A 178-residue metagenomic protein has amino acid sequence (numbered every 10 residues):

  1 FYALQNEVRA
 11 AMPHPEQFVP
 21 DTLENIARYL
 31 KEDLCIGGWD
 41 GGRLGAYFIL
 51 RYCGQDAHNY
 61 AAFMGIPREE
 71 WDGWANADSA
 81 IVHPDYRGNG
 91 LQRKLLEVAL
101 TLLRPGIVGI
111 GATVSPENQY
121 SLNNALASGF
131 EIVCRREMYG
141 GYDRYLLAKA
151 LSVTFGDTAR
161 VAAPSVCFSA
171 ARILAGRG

Functional and structural regions predicted by a protein language model:
F1-D21, C35-W39, R43-G45, R177: Short amphipathic alpha-helix that is part of the acyltransferase structural core
Y47-S79: Conserved acyl-donor/pantetheine-binding loop and adjacent beta-alpha core of acyl/acetyltransferases and related
G65-P67, A77-G88, V114-S115: A short, internal acetyl-CoA/4′-phosphopantetheine-binding micro-motif in the GNAT/acyltransferase core
D78-V82, G88-T101, N123, A127: Conserved acetyl-CoA-binding loop-helix of GNAT-fold acetyltransferases
L103-P116: Conserved GNAT acetyl-CoA-binding A-motif
P116-R135: Conserved active-site alpha-helix within GNAT-family acetyltransferase domains
M138-G178: C-terminal "cap" of GNAT-fold acetyltransferases
